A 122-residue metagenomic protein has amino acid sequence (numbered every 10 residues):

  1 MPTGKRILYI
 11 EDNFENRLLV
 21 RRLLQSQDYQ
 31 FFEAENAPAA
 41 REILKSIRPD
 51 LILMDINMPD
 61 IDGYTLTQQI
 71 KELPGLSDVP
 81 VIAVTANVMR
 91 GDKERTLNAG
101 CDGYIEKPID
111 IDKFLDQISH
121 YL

Functional and structural regions predicted by a protein language model:
E11: Conserved acidic carboxylate
F14-F32: Two-component/phosphorelay signaling modules centered on CheY-like receiver
E33-L51: Acidic, metal-coordinating helix/loop segments flanking the phosphotransfer/catalytic sites of two-component signaling
D55, T85: Active-site residues of response regulator receiver
P59, S77, M89, P108: The feature encodes the CheY-like receiver
I109-I118: C-terminal output helix
